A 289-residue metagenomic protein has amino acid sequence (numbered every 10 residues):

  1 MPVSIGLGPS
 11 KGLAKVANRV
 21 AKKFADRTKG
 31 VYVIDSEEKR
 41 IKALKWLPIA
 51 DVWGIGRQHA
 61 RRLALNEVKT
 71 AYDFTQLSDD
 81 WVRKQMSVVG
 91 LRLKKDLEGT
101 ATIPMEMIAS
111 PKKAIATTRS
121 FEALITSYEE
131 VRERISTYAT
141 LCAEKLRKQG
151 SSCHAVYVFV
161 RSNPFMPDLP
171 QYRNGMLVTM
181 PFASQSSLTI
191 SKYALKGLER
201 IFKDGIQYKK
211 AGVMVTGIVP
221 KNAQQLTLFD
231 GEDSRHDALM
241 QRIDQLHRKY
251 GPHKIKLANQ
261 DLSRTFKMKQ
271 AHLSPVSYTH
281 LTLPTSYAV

Functional and structural regions predicted by a protein language model:
M1-I125, P164, Q245, A258-L281 (+1 more regions): Nucleic-acid-contacting surfaces of polymerase cores and analogous helical-repeat interfaces
P2-S4, E144, R200, K256: A short linear hydrophobic-aromatic micro-motif
V3-L7, H154-V160, K210-A211: A short glycine-rich, hydrophobically flanked beta-strand micro-motif that places a catalytic Asp/Glu for divalent metal
G12, F165-P167, P220-N222: Short, acidic Gly/Pro/Ser/Thr-rich loop/turn segments
K15-A17, D168-P170, Q224: Short, well-ordered secondary-structure micro-motifs
R61-G205: DNA-contacting surface of Y-family translesion DNA polymerases
A183-L281, S286: Acidic, metal-coordinating catalytic segment for phosphate/diphosphate chemistry, firing primarily on the Nudix
